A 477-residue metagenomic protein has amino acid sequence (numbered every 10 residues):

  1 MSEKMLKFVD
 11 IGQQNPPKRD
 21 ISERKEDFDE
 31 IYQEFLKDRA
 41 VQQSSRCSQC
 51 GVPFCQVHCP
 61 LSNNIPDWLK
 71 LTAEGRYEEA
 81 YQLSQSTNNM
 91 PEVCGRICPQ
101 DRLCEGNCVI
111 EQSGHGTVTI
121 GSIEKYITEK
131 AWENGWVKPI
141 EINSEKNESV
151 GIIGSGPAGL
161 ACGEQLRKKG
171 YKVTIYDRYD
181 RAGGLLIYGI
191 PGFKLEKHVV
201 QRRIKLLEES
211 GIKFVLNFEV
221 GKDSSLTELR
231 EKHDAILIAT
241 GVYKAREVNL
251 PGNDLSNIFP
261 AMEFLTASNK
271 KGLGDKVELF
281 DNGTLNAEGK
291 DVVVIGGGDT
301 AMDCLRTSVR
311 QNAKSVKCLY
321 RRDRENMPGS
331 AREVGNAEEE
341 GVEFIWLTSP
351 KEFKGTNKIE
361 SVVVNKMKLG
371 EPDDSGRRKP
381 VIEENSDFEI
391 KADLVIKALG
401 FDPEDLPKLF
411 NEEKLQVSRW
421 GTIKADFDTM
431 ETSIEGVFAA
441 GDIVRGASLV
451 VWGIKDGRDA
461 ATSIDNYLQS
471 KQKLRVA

Functional and structural regions predicted by a protein language model:
E3-Q33, S62-E74, L83-Q85, Q112-G121 (+7 more regions): Beta1-alpha1 glycine-rich phosphate/pyrophosphate-binding loop at the start of Rossmann-like nucleotide-binding domains
E34-F54, E78-L103: Immediate flanking context of iron-sulfur cluster ligation sites
L36, E209-R230, K276-T284, L347-D393: A structured beta-alpha segment of the ubiquitous adenosine-cofactor-binding alpha/beta core
C55, C59, P157-C162, V292-V294 (+5 more regions): Extended, hydrophobic alpha-helical segments in both membrane/secreted and soluble proteins
W68, V93-R96, D101-I153, K169 (+3 more regions): FAD-binding core/adjacent interface of flavoenzyme oxidoreductases
D254-G289, D373-A447: FAD-site-proximal beta/loop scaffold in flavoenzymes
E278, N282-V316: Predominantly flavin-linked oxidoreductase catalytic cores and closely associated redox partners
C304, I443-L468: A conserved FAD-binding loop/helix module that cradles the flavin
